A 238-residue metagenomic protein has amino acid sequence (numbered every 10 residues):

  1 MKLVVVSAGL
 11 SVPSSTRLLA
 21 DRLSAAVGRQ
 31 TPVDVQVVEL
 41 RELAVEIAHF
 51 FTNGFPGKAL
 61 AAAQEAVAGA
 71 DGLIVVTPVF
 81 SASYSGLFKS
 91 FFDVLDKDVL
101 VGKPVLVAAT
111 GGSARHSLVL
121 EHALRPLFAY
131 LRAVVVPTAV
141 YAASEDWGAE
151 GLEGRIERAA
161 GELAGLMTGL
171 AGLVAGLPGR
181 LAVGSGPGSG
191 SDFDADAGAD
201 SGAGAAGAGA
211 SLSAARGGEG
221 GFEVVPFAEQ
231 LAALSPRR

Functional and structural regions predicted by a protein language model:
M1-K89, D93, S185, D192 (+2 more regions): N-terminal beta1-alpha1-beta2 submodule of the flavodoxin-like/Rossmannoid cofactor-binding fold
G28-P32, A129, A133, G161-G172: Generic secondary-structure signature for well-ordered alpha-helical cores
V33, G102-P104: Short acidic capping loops at alpha-helix termini that bridge into adjacent secondary structure
K97-V101: Short, conserved loop/helix-junction motifs that constitute active-site signature segments in enzyme catalytic cores
V105-R158: Short, glycine-/small-residue-rich phosphate/pyrophosphate-handling segment
Y141-R238: Glycine-rich phosphate/pyrophosphate-binding loop and the adjoining helix
